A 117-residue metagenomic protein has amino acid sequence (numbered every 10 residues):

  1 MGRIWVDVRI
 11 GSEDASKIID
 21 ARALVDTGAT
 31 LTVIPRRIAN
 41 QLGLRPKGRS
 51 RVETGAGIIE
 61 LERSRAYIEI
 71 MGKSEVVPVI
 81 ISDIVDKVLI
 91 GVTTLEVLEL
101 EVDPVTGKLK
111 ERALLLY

Functional and structural regions predicted by a protein language model:
M1-Y117: Pepsin/retropepsin-fold aspartyl endopeptidases
